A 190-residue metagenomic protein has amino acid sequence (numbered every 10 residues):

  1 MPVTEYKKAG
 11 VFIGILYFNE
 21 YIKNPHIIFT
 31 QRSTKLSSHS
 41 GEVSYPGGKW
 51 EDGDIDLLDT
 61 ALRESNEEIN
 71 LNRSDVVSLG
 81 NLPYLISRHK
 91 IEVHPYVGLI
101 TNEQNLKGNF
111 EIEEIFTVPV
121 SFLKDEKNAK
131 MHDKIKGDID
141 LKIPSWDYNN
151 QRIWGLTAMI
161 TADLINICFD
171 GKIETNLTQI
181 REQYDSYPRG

Functional and structural regions predicted by a protein language model:
M1-S44, K49-N81, L85-Q104, I112 (+2 more regions): N-terminal leader/linker segments that precede catalytic domains of diphosphate-processing enzymes
L106-F110, K127-N128: Short, charged, solvent-exposed linker or helix-capping segments at domain edges/interfaces that act as flexible hinges
T117: Flexible glycine-rich active-site/ligand-binding loops centered on an Asp-His dyad
V120-N128: Surface-exposed, gly/pro-biased binding rims or lids
K127-G137: Acidic, negatively charged sequence signal that fires either on conserved catalytic/metal-binding carboxylates
